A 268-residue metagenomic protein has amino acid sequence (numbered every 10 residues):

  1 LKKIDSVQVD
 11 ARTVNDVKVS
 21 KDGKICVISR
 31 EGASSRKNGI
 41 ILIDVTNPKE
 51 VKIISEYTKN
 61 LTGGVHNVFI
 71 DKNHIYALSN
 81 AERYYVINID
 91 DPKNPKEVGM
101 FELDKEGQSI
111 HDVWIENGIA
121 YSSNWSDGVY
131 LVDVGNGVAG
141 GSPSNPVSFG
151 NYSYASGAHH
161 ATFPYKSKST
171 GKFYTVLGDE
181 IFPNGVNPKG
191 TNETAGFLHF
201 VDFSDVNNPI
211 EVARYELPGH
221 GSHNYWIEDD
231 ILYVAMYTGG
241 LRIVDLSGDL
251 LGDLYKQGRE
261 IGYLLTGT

Functional and structural regions predicted by a protein language model:
L1-T268: Feature marking well-ordered beta-strand scaffolds used for ligand recognition
